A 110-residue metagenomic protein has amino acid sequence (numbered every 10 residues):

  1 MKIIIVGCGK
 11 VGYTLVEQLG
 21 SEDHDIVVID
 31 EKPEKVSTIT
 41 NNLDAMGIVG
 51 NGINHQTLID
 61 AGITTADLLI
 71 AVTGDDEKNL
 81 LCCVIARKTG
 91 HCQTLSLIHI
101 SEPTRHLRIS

Functional and structural regions predicted by a protein language model:
C8-G9: Glycine-rich Rossmann-fold phosphate-binding loop(s) that bind the pyrophosphate of adenine dinucleotide cofactors
G12: N-terminal Rossmann-fold NAD(P) dinucleotide-binding loop
L19, A86: Aromatic pocket-lining residues of Rossmann-like dinucleotide-binding sites
D30-E31, E102: Conserved acidic E/D residue at the C-terminus of a beta-strand in Rossmann-like folds
V36: Short alpha-helix immediately C-terminal to the canonical SAM-binding loop
G52-H55: Conserved SAM/SAH-binding loop
I98-S110: Single conserved hydrophobic/aromatic residue that forms the stacking wall/gate of nucleotide- or nucleobase-binding
